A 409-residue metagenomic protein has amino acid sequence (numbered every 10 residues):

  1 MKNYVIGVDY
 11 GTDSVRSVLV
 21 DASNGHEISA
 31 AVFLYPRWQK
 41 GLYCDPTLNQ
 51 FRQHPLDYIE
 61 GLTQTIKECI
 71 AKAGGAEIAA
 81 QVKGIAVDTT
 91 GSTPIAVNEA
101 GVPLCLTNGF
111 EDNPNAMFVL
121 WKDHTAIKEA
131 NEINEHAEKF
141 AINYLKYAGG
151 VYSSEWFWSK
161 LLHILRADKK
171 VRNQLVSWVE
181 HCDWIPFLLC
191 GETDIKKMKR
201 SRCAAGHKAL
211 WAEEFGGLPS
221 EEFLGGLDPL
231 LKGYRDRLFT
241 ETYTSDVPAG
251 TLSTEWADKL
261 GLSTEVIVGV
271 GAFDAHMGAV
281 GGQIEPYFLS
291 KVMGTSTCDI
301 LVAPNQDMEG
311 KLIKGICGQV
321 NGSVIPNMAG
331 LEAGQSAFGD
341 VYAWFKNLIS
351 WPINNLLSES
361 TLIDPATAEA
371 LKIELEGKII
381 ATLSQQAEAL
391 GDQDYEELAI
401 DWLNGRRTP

Functional and structural regions predicted by a protein language model:
M1-L106, G233-D236, D258, L262-I267: N-terminal glycine/serine-rich phosphate-binding loop of ATP-dependent small-molecule kinases, especially carbohydrate
N3-D9, S17-L19, A79-D88, V119 (+6 more regions): Short glycine-aspartate micro-motif
Y10-T12, E135-A272, L356, A399-N404: Gly/Ser/Thr-rich active-site cleft segment
R16-V18, C190-I195, A366-P409: Conserved ATP-utilizing enzyme core subdomain
P55, G74-W156: Active-site phosphate-binding/coordination module
I95-A100, N131-I133, L188-S201, S253-E255 (+4 more regions): Short acidic, glycine/serine/threonine-rich loops at helix termini
A116-N173, A209-E221, Q319-E374: Glycine-rich phosphate-binding loop plus the immediately following alpha-helix
W156, K208-P326, S336, I349 (+2 more regions): ATP-dependent carbohydrate kinase catalytic cores
